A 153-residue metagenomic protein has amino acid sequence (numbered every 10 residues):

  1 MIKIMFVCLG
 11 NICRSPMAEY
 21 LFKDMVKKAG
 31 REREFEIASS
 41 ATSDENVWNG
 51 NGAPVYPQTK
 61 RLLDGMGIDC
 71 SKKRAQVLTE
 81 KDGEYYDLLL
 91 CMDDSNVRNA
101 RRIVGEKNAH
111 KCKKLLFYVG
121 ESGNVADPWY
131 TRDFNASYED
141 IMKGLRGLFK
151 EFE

Functional and structural regions predicted by a protein language model:
M1-Y85, K150-E153: Conserved active-site segments centered on acidic
S15, M92-D93: Replace "coordinates the UDP/GDP/TDP-sugar" with "coordinates nucleotide-activated sugar donors
D82, L88, D94-E153: Phosphate-binding/catalytic loops
